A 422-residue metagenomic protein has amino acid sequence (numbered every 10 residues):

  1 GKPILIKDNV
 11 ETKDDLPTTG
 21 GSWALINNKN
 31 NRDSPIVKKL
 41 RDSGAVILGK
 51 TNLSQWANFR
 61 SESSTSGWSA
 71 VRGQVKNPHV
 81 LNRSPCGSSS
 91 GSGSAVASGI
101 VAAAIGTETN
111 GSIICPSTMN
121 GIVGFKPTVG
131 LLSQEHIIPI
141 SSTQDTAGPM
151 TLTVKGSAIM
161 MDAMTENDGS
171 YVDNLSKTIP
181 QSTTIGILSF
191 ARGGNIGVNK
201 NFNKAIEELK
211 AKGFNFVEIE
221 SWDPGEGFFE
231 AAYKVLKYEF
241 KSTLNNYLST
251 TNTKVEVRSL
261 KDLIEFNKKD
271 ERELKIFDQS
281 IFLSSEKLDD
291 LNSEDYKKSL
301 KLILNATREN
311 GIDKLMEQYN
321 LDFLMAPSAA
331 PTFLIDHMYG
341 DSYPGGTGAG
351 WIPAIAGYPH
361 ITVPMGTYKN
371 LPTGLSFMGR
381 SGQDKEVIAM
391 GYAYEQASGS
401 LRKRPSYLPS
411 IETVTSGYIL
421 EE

Functional and structural regions predicted by a protein language model:
G1-G20, S182-L188, Y238-T307, T362-P372 (+1 more regions): Short helix-loop capping/hinge segments that flank enzyme active sites or metal/cofactor-binding pockets
G1-N110, T128, M316: Gly/Ser-rich catalytic/binding loops embedded in alpha/beta enzyme cores
P3-I6, K39, V46-K50, A102-G106 (+8 more regions): Structural recognition of the beta-strand scaffold that forms the well-ordered cores of secreted hydrolase catalytic
L5, A24-N28, D145-L152, M378: Short, well-ordered beta-strand elements within core beta-sheets of diverse protein domains
K7, D42, M164, L283-E422: Glycine-rich, small-residue loops and helix-cap segments that act as flexible hinges at active-site edges
T18-I26, N195-I196, F333-S342: Glycine/threonine-rich flexible loop motifs
S34, G197-W222, T243-T253, L260-N267 (+1 more regions): Acyltransferase
V123-A205, D223-E226, K269, S398-E422: A short helix-breaking turn/cap at a secondary-structure junction
